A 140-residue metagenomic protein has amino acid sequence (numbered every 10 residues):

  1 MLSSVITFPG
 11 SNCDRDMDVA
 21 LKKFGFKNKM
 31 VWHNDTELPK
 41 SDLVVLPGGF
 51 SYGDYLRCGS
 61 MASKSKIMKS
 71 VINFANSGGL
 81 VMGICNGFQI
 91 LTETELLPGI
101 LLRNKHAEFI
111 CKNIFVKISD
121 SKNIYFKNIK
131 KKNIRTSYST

Functional and structural regions predicted by a protein language model:
M1-G83, L91-P98, N104-C111, K117 (+2 more regions): N-terminal beta1-alpha1 cap of cysteine-dependent amidohydrolase-like domains
S65, S121-I124: Serine-centered coil/turn micro-motif
N86: A structural signal for conserved, well-ordered secondary-structure elements that form binding/interaction cores
N123-T140: Catalytic core of tubulin tyrosine ligase-like
